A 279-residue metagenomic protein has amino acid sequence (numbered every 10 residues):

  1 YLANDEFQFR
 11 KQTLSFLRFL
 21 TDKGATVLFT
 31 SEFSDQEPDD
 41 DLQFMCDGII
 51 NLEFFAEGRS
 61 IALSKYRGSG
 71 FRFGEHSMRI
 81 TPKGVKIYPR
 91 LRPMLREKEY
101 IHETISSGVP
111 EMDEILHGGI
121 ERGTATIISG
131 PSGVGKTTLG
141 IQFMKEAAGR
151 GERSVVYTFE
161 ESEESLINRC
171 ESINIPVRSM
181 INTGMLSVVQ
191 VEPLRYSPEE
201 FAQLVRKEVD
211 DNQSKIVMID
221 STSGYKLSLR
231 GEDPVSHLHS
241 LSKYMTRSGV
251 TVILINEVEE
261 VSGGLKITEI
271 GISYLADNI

Functional and structural regions predicted by a protein language model:
Y1, E32-S34, F54-F55, P131-G133 (+5 more regions): Short, ordered loop/turn segments at secondary-structure junctions
Y1, L28, I127, I216-M218 (+1 more regions): Structural motif
Y1-A3, E152-E232: Conserved inter-motif catalytic segment of the P-loop NTP-binding fold
L2-T13, P38-D40, K226-P234, G264-K266: Conserved ATPase-coupling elements of RecA-like P-loop NTPase cores
D5-F33, D233-E260: Substrate-engagement module of ASCE P-loop NTPases
V27-G84, V250-I279: Phosphate-binding/switch region of NTP-binding enzymes
F54-P110, K207-N212: Conserved P-loop NTPase
I115-V177: Walker A/P-loop NTP-binding active-site region of P-loop NTPases, recognizing the glycine-rich GxxxxGKT/S
